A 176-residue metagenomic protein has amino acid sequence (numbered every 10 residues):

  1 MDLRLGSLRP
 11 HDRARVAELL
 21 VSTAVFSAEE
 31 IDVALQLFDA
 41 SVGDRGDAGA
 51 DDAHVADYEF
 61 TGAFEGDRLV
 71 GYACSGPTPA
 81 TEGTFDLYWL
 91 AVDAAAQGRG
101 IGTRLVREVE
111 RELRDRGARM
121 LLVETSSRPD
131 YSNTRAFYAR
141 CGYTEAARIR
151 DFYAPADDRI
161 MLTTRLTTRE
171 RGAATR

Functional and structural regions predicted by a protein language model:
L3-D93, T103-E108, E112, R116 (+2 more regions): Acetyl-CoA-dependent GNAT
P79-E82, P129-D130, F152-A154: Short glycine/serine/proline-enriched coil/turn segments at secondary-structure junctions
L90-Q97, S126-R128: A short, internal acetyl-CoA/4′-phosphopantetheine-binding micro-motif in the GNAT/acyltransferase core
G98-R111, A136-R140: Conserved acetyl-CoA-binding loop-helix of GNAT-fold acetyltransferases
L113-S126: Conserved GNAT acetyl-CoA-binding A-motif
E124-S127, A139-I160: Conserved catalytic-core motifs of GNAT/GCN5-like acyltransferases
L166-R176: Generic C-terminal helix-cap and adjacent flexible tail
